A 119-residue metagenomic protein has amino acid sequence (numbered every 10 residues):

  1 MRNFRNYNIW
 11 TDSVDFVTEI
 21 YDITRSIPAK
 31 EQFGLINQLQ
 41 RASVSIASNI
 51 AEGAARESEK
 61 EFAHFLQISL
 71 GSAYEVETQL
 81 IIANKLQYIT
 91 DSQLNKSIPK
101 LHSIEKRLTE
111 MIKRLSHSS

Functional and structural regions predicted by a protein language model:
M1-S119: Amphipathic alpha-helical assembly/interaction segments
